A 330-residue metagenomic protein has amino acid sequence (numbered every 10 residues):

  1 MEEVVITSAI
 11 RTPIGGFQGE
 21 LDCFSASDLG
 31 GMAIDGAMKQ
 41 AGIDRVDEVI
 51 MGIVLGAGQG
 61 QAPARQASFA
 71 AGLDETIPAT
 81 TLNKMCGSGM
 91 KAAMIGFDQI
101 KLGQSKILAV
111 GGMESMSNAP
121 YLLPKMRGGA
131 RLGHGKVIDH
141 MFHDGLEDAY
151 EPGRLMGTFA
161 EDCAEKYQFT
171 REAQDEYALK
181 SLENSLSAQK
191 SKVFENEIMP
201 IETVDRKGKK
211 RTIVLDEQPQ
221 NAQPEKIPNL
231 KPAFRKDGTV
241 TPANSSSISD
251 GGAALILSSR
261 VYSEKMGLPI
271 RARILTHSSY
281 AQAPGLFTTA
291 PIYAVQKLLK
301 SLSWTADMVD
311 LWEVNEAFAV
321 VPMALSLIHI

Functional and structural regions predicted by a protein language model:
M1-Q59, P63-A71, P78, D162-R171 (+5 more regions): Conserved active-site "lid/cap" helical segment
I6, R45-G52, A79-T81, L108-M113 (+4 more regions): Beta-strand segments within the central parallel beta-sheet cores of soluble alpha/beta enzyme folds
R11-T12, D22-M32, Q40, A173-K265: N-terminal extracellular/periplasmic Venus flytrap/periplasmic-binding protein-like
T12-M38, L55-A57, T80-M94, K106 (+6 more regions): Active-site pocket-shaping loop/turn-to-helix segments
L82-E114, A164-V193, A254-V261, S326: Active-site-proximal alpha-helical scaffold in enzymes
I107-D162: Flexible glycine-/small-residue-enriched beta->alpha junction loops that bind anionic phosphate/pyrophosphate groups
G157, E161, E165, E172-E183 (+3 more regions): Hydrophobic pocket-lining "lid/loop/helix" segments that shape and contact the acyl-thioester
I328-I330: Conserved small/polar residues in nucleotide/adenosyl-binding loops
